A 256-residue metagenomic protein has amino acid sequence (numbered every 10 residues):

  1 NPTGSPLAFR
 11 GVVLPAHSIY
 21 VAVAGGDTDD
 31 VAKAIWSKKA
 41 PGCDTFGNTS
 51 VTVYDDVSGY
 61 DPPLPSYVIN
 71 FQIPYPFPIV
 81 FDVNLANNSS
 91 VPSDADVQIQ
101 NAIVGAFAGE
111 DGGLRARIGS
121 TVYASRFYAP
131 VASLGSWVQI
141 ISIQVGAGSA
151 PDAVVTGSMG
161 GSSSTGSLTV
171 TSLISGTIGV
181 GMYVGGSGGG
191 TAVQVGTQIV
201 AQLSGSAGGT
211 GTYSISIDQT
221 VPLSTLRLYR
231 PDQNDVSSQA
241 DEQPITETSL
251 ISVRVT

Functional and structural regions predicted by a protein language model:
N1-G4, G105-E110, A147-S149, G185-G188 (+1 more regions): Short regulatory "switch" loops immediately downstream of catalytic or recognition motifs within protein catalytic
N1-P6, V83, T121, F127-A147 (+1 more regions): Short acidic amphipathic segments
N1-S120, Y229-R230, E247-T256: Carbohydrate-recognition loop of C-type lectin domains
N88-P92, W137-V138, G148-P151: Short Gly/Pro-enriched loop/turn and capping motifs at secondary-structure junctions
V97, N101, G105, S125 (+3 more regions): Solvent-exposed, polar/charged alpha-helical surfaces in well-ordered, non-transmembrane soluble domains, broadly
Q144-D152, P231-Q233: Short acidic beta-strand-loop surface patches of small beta-rich interaction domains
A153-R230: Small/polar beta-strand repeat architecture
Y229-Q243: Low-complexity, intrinsically disordered Gly/Pro/Thr-rich segments
